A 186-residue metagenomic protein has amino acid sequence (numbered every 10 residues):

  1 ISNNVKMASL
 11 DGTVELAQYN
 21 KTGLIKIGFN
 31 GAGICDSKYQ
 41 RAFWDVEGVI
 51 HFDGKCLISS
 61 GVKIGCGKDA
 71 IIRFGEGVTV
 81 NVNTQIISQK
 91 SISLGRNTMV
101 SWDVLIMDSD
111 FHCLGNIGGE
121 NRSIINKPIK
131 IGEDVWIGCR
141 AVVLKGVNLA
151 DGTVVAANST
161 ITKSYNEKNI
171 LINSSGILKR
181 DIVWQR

Functional and structural regions predicted by a protein language model:
I1-M107, G132-D134, A141-V143, D151 (+2 more regions): Domain-scale signature associated with acetyltransferase and cell-envelope carbohydrate enzymes
D108-N116: Short acidic/His/Gly/Ser-rich catalytic and metal-binding motifs that mark active-site loops of diverse hydrolases
F111-H112, S159-T160, N166: Flexible glycine-rich beta->alpha loop in the catalytic core of nucleotide-sugar glycosyltransferases
I117-G118, W136-I137: Short, local alpha-helical segments
G119-I124: Regulatory activation segment
N126-K130: Extracytoplasmic beta-sandwich strand-turn segments characteristic of Greek-key/jelly-roll folds
V147, V154: Extracellular carbohydrate recognition
